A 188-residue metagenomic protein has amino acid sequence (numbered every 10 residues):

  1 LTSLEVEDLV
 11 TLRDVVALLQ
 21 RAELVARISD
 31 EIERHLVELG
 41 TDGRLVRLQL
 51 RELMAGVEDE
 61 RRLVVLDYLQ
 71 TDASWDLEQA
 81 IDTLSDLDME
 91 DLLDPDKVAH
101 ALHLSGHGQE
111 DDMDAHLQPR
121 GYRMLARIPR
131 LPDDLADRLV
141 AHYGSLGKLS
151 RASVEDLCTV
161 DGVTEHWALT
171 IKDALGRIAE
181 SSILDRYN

Functional and structural regions predicted by a protein language model:
T2-V160, E165-N188: Long, highly charged, low-complexity intrinsically disordered interaction regions that mediate electrostatic DNA/RNA
